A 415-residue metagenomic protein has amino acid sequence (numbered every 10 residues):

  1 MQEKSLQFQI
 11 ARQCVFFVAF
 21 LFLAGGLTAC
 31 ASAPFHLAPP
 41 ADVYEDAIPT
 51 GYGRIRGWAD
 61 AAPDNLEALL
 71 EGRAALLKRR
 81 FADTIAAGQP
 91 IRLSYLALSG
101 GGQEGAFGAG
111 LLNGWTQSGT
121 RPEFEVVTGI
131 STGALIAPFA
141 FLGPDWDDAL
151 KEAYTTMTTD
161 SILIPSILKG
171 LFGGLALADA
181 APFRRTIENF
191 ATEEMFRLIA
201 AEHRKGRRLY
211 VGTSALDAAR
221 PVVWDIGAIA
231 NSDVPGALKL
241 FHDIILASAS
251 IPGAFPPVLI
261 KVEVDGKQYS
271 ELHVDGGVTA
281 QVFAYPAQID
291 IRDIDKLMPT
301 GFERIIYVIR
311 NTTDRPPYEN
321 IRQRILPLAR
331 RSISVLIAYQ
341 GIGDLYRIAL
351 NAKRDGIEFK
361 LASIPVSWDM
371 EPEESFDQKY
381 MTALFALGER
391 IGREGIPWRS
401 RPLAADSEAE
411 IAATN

Functional and structural regions predicted by a protein language model:
M1-R12: N-terminal secretory signal peptides that target proteins for export/translocation
F8, F16-F22: Aromatic (phenylalanine/tyrosine) cluster motif
G26-A29: C-terminal motif of bacterial Sec signal peptides marking the signal peptidase cleavage site
A31-E125, F141-N415: Patatin-like phospholipase
G102, I130-S131: Catalytic nucleophile serine of serine hydrolases, specifically the conserved "nucleophile elbow" pentapeptide
